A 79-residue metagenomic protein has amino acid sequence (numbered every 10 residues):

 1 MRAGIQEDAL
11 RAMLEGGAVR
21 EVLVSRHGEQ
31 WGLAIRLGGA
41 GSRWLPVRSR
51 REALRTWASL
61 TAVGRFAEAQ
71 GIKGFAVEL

Functional and structural regions predicted by a protein language model:
M1-E15: Negatively charged, low-complexity tracts enriched in Asp/Glu with abundant Ser/Thr
R2, E52-R55: Pocket-edge positions in alpha/beta enzyme catalytic cores
G4, G16, R20-E21, S25-G28: Intrinsically disordered, low-complexity, charge-dense segments enriched in Lys/Arg and Glu/Asp interspersed
I5, A9, L23, R51 (+1 more regions): Solvent-exposed, flexible loop/coil residues
A12-E15, R50, R65: Preference for short coil/turn "hinge" residues that link or interrupt alpha-helices
R20, W31, F75: Short beta-strand/loop motifs in extracellular/secreted proteins, especially within beta-sandwich accessory domains
V24-E52: Short aromatic-glycine-(Arg/Gly/Cys) micro-motifs in beta-strand/loop hairpins
L54-L79: Short, compact, well-ordered microdomains
